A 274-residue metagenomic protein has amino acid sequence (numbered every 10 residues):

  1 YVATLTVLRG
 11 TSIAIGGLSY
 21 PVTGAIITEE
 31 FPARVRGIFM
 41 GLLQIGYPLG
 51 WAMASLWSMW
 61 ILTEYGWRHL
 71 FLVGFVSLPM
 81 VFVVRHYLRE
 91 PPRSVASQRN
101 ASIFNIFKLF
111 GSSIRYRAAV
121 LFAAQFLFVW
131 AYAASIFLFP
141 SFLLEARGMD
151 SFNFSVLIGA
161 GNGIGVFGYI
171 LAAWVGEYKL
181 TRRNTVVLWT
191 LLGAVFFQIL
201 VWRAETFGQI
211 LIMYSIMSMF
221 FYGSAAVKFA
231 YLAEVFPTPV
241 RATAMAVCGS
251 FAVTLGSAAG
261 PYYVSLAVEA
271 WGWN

Functional and structural regions predicted by a protein language model:
T6-I45: Cytoplasmic helix-loop-helix junction between adjacent transmembrane helices in 12-TM secondary transporters
G17, V35-L62, G249-G260: Glycine-rich segments within core transmembrane alpha-helices of 12-TM secondary carriers
R68-R85, N274: Symmetry-related core transmembrane helices of the 12-TM Major Facilitator Superfamily/SLC fold
H86-F107: Flexible cytoplasmic inter-helical loops of multi-pass small-molecule transporters
S113-Y169, S257-P261: Extracytoplasmic gate region of multi-pass secondary transporters
G168-T181: Helix-to-loop junctions at the C-terminal end of transmembrane segments in multipass secondary transporters
L180-Y231: C-terminal transmembrane helical hairpin of 12-TM major facilitator-type secondary transporters
A233-W271: A late C-terminal transmembrane helix in Major Facilitator Superfamily
